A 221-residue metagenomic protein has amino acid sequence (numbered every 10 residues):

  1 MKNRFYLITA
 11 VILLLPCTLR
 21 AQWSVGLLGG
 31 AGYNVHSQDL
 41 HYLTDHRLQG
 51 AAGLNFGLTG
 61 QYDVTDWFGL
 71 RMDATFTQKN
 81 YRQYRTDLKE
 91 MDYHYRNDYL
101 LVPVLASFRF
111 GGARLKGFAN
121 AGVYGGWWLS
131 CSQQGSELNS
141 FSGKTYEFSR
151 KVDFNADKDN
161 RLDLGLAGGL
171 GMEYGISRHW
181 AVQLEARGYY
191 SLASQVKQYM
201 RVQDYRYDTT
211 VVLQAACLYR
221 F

Functional and structural regions predicted by a protein language model:
M1-L28, C217-F221: Bacterial Sec-dependent N-terminal signal peptides
A21-G60, D159, R220: Short glycine/proline- and aromatic-enriched beta-strand/turn motifs that initiate or cap beta-hairpins
W23, A31-Y33, S37, Q61-G143 (+2 more regions): Gram-negative (and chloroplast) outer-membrane scaffold detector with strong preference for beta-barrel transmembrane
H41-H46, D87-H94, D153-K158, Y199-Y205: Extracellular loop and loop/strand-boundary signature of outer-membrane beta-barrel proteins
L48-G53, H94-Y99, A156-G165, Y205-T209: Short sequence motifs at beta-strands and strand-loop junctions characteristic of Gram-negative outer-membrane
A51, V123-G125, G168: Hydrophobic alpha-helical segments of small multi-pass membrane proteins
S136-F154, Q198-Y205: Solvent-exposed, glycine/polar-rich loop segments of beta-barrel outer-membrane systems
K158, D163, G168, Y174-F221: Predominantly the C-terminal beta-signal and adjacent terminal strand-loop region of outer-membrane beta-barrel
